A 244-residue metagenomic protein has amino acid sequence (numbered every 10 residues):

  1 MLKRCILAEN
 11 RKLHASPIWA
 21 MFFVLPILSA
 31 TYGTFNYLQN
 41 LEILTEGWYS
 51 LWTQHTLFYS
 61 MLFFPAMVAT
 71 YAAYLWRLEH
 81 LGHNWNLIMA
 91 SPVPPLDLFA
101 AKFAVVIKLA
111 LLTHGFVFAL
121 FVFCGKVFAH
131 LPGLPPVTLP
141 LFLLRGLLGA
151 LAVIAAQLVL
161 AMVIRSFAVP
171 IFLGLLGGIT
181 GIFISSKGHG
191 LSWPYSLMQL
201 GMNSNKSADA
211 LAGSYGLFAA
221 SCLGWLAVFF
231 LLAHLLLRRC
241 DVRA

Functional and structural regions predicted by a protein language model:
M1-L7, W76-M89, L147-P170: Cytoplasmic juxtamembrane interface segments
M1-P26: Aromatic- and glycine-rich beta-strand/loop motifs that create alpha-glucan
P17-I18, G82, P94-L96, A100 (+3 more regions): Membrane-helix interface segments
M21-P26, I164-I182: Pore- or pathway-lining transmembrane helices of multi-pass membrane proteins that form conduits for solutes/ions
P26-V68, A100-I164, N205-S207, G213-A219: Secretory targeting signals
F35-W52, I171-A244: Terminal transmembrane helical anchor/hairpin motif
N40-L44, R77-H80, N84, L120 (+6 more regions): Membrane-interfacial segments
L75-I107: Helix-loop-helix units of permease transmembrane domains in multi-pass membrane transporters, especially ABC
